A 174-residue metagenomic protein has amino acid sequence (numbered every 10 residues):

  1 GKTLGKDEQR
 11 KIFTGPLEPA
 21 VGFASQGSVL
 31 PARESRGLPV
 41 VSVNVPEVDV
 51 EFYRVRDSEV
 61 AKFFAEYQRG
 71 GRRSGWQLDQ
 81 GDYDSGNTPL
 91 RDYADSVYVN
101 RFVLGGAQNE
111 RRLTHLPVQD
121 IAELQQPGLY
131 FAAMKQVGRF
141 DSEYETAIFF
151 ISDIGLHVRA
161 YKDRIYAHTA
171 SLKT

Functional and structural regions predicted by a protein language model:
G1-T174: N-terminal, cleavable Sec-dependent signal peptides of secreted/periplasmic/extracellular proteins
